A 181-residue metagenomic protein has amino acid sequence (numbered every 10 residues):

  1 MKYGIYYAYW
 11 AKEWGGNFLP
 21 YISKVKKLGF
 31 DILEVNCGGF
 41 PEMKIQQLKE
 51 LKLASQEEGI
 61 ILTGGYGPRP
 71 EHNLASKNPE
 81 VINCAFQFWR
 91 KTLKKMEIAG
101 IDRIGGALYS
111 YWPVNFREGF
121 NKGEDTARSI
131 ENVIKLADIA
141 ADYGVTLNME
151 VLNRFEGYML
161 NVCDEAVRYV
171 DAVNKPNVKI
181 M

Functional and structural regions predicted by a protein language model:
M1-I101, G123-T126, I134, A141 (+1 more regions): N-terminal pre-domain/capping segments
G4, T63, I104-G105, N148 (+1 more regions): Structural detector of well-ordered beta-strand residues that form the stable sheet scaffold of enzyme domains
P20-S23, I32-L33, R128-M181: Acidic/histidine-rich catalytic cores of soluble enzymes
N78-E80, V114-T126, L152-Y158: Surface-exposed cleft-lining segments at the edges of enzyme active sites
M96-E118, Y143-F155: Active-site groove signature of glycoside hydrolases
